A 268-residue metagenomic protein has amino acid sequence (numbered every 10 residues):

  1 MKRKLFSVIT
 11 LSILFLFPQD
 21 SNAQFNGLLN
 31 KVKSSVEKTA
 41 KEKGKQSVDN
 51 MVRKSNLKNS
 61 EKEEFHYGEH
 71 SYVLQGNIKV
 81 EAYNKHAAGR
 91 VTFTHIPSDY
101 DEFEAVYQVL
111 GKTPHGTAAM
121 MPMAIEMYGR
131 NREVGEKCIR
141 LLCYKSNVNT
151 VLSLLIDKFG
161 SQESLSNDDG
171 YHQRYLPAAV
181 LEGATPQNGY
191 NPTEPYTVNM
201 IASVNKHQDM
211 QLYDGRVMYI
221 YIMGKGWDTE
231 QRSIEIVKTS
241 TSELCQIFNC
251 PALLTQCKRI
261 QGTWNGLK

Functional and structural regions predicted by a protein language model:
M1-V8: Bacterial N-terminal signal peptides that target proteins for export
V8-L16: Bacterial N-terminal signal peptides
F17-A23: Sec/Tat signal peptide C-region and signal peptidase I cleavage site
Q24-N77, L267: Glycine- and small hydrophobic-rich membrane-insertion segments that are intrinsically disordered in solution
K38, E42, Q46, K54 (+7 more regions): Surface-exposed polar/charged interaction patches
V73-V180: Core segments of small alpha/beta cavity-forming domains
L152-K225: Surface-exposed, charged secondary-structure patches
Y219-Y221, G226-L267: Short beta-strand edge/turn micro-motifs at domain boundaries
